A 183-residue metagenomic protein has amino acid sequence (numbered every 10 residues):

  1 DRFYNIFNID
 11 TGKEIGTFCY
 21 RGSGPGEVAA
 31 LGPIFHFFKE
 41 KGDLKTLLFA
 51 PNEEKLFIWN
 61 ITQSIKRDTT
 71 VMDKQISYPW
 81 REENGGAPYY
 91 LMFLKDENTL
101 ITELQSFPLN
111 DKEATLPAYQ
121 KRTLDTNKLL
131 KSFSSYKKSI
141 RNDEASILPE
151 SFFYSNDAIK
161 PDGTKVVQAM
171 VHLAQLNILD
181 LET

Functional and structural regions predicted by a protein language model:
R2-I6, E54-N60, L109-K121, L173-L179: Structural motif
I9-T11, I61-S64, T123-T126, D180-E182: Short loop/turn segments that connect beta-strands within beta-propeller blades
K13-E53, Q75-N84: Blade-loop segments of beta-propeller domains
E14-G22, K66-R81, K128-I140, T183: Beta-propeller fold detector
P33-D43, A87-N98, I147-G163: Structural signature of eukaryotic scaffold interfaces centered on beta-propeller domains
T46-L48, L100, K165-V166: Hydrophobic beta-strand positions that form the internal "hydrophobic ladder" of WD40/Gbeta-like beta-propeller blades
P51-L109, A114: Asp-box/WD-like beta-propeller blade repeats and closely related beta-sheet repeat scaffolds
A158-T183: Long, well-ordered mid-to-C-terminal structural blocks that present hydrophobic/aromatic surfaces
